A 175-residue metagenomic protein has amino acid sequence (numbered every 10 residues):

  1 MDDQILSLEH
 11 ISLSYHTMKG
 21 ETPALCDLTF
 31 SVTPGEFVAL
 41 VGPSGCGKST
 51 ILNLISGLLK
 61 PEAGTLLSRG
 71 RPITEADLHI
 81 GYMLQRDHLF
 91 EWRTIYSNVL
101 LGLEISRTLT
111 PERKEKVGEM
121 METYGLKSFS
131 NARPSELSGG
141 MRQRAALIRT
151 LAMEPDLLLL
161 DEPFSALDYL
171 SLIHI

Functional and structural regions predicted by a protein language model:
V41-P43: The feature captures the beta-strand-to-loop junction immediately N-terminal to the Walker
S56: Helix-to-loop junction immediately C-terminal to a conserved catalytic motif
G64-A76: Conserved ABC transporter NBD signature motif
L100, P111-F129: Conserved ABC ATPase "signature" region
R133-L137, M141: Conserved ABC ATPase signature
A152-D156: A short, proline-enriched helix->beta-strand linker immediately N-terminal to the Walker B motif in ABC-type P-loop
I173-I175: Conserved small/polar residues in nucleotide/adenosyl-binding loops
